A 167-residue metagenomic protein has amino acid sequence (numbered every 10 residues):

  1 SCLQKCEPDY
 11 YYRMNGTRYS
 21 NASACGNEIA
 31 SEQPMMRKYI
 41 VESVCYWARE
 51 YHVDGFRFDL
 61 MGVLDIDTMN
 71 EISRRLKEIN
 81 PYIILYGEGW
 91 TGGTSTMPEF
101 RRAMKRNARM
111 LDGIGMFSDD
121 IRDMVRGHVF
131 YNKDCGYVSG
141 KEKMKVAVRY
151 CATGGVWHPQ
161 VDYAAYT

Functional and structural regions predicted by a protein language model:
S1-Y51, T68-N80, I84, M124 (+1 more regions): Substrate-binding/active-site clefts of carbohydrate-active enzymes
C2-K5, A24-G26, G55, G87 (+2 more regions): Glycine-centered flexibility motif
C45, M61, W90: Flexible loop residues that form catalytic and substrate-binding hotspots at small-molecule/glycan-binding clefts
G55-M61: Short catalytic-loop micro-motif centered on adjacent basic/acidic residues
M61-D67: Acidic-and-aromatic substrate-binding clefts and catalytic sites of carbohydrate-active enzymes
S73-T167: Conserved alpha/beta catalytic core and glycan-binding cleft of carbohydrate-active enzymes
